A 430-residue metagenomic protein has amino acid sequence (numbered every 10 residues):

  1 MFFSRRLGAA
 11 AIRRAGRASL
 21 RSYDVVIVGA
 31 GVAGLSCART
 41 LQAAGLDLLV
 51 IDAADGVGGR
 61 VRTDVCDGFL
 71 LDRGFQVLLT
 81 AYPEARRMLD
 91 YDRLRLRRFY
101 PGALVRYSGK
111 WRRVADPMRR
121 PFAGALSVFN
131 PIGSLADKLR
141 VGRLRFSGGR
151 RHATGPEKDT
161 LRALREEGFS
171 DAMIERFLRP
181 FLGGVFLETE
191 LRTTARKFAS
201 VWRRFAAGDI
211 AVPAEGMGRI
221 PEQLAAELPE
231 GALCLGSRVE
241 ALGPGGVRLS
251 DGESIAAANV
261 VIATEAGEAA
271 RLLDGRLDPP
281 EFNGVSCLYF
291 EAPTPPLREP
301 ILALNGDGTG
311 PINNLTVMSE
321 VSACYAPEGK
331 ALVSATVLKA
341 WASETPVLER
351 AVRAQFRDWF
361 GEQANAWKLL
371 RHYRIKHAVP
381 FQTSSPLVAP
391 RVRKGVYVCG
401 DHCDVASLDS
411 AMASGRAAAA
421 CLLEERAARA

Functional and structural regions predicted by a protein language model:
F2-A18, M318, A323-A430: Conserved flavin/dinucleotide-binding core of flavoenzymes
F2-G8, S19-R21, E240-R350, Q355-W359: Mid-domain catalytic core of redox enzymes that form a hydrophobic substrate pocket/lid adjacent to a catalytic redox
Y23-V50, L423: N-terminal Rossmann-like FAD-binding beta1-loop-alpha1 element of flavoenzymes
Q42-C66: Glycine-rich FAD pyrophosphate-binding loop
R62-T80, V141-R151: Glycine-rich active-site loop/strand segments that organize a redox cofactor
Q76-P83, A153-K158, E167, R203-A225 (+1 more regions): Short beta-strand to alpha-helix junction loop
Y82-R86, D90, L94-L191, F205-A207: Mobile amphipathic helical/loop "lid" adjacent to a hydrophobic cofactor/ligand pocket
F198-L249, I255, N259: Helical element adjacent to the flavin cofactor pocket in flavoenzyme catalytic cores
